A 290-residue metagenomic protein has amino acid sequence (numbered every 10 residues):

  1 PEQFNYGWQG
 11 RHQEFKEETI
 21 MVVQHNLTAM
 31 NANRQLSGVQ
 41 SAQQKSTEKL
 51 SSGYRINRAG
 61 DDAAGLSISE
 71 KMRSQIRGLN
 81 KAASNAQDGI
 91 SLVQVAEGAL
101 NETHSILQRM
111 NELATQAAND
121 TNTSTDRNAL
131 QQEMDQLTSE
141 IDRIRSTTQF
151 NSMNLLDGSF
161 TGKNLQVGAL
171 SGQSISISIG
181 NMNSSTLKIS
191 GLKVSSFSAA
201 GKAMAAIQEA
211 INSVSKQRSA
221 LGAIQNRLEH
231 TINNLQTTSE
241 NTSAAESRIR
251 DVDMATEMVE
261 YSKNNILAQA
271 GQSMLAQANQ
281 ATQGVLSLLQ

Functional and structural regions predicted by a protein language model:
Y6-Q290: Primary detection of the long, small/polar-rich alpha-helical "axial" segments characteristic of bacterial flagellar
